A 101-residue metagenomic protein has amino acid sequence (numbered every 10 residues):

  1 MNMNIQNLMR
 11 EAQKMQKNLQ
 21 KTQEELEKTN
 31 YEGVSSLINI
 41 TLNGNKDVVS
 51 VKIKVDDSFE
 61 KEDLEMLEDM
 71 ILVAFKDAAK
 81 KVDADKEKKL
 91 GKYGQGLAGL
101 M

Functional and structural regions predicted by a protein language model:
M1-N30, K81-M101: Long amphipathic alpha-helical segments used for membrane anchoring, targeting, substrate engagement, or oligomerization
A12, K46, I71: Residue-level signature of catalytic and energy-coupling elements of molecular machines, predominantly ATP/GTP-dependent
K28-K52, F59: N-terminal intrinsically disordered, cationic/polar leader segments that include organellar targeting peptides
I53-K54, L64: Short acidic, glycine/proline-rich loop/turn micro-motifs
F59-E68: A short, polar/charged loop-to-alpha-helix boundary motif
M70, A74-D85: Stable alpha-helical structural segments in soluble proteins, enriched in small hydrophobic residues
